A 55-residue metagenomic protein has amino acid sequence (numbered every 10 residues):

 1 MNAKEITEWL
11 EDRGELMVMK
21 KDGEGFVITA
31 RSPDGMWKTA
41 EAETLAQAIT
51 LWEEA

Functional and structural regions predicted by a protein language model:
M1-E24: Short N-terminal "domain-start" leader segments that mark the transition from disordered tails or signal peptides into
M1-N2, T50-A55: Short intrinsically disordered terminal tails
W9, A48-L51: Charge-rich, solvent-exposed alpha-helical interaction surfaces
G14-E15, I28, E41-E43, L51: Residue-level detection of beta-strand scaffold positions
V18, G23, T44-L45, E54: General N-terminal targeting signals
K20-W37: Short aromatic-glycine-(Arg/Gly/Cys) micro-motifs in beta-strand/loop hairpins
P33-Q47: A short, exposed loop/beta-hairpin motif centered on an aromatic-Gly-Thr core
